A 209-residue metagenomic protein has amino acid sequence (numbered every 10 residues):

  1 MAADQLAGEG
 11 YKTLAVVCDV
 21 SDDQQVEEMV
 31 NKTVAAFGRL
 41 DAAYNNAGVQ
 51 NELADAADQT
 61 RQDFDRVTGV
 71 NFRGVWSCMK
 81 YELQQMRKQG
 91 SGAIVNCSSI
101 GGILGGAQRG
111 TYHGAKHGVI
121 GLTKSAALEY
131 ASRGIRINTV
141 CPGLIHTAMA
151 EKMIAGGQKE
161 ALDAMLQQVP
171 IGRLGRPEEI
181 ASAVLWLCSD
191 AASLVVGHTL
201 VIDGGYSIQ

Functional and structural regions predicted by a protein language model:
V17-M29, R61, E178-E179: The beta1-alpha1 cofactor-binding region of Rossmann-like NAD(H)/NADP(H)-dependent oxidoreductases
R39, A131, R136, V195-G197: Short, small/polar-rich loop/turn modules that mediate ligand/substrate recognition or access, typified
Q50-L53, L104, Q168, V184-L185 (+1 more regions): Short C-terminal tail/terminal secondary-structure segment of NAD(P)H-dependent dehydrogenase/reductase domains
A54-A56, T60-D65, A161, M165: Substrate-binding pocket helix/loop in short-chain dehydrogenase/reductase
M79, A115, T123: Active-site helix of classical SDR
Q84, L128-S132, S193: Alpha-helical segment proximal to the catalytic Tyr-Lys
S99: Residue(s) in the substrate-gating loop at a strand-loop-helix junction that position the organic substrate next
